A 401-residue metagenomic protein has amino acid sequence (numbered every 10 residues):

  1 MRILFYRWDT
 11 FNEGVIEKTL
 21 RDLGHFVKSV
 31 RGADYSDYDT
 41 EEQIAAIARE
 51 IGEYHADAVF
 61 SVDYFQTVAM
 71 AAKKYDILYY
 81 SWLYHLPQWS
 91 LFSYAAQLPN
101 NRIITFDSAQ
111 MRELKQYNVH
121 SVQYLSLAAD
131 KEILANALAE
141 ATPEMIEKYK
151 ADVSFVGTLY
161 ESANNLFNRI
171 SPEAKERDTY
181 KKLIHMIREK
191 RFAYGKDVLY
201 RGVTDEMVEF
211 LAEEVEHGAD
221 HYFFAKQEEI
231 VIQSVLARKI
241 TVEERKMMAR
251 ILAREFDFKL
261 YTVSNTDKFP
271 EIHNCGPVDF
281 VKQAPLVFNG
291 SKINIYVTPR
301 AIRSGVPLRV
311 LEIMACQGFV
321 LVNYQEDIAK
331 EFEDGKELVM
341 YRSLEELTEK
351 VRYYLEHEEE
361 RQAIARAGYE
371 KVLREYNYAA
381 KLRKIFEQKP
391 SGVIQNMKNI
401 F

Functional and structural regions predicted by a protein language model:
R2-N12, I16, H120-S121, S126-I302 (+1 more regions): Nucleotide-sugar donor-binding catalytic core of glycosyltransferases
I3-F5, R49-Y64: Short N-terminal targeting/anchoring amphipathic segment
I3-R7, F11-G14, K18-L23, K28-Y35 (+7 more regions): Catalytic binding pocket for nucleotide-activated donors in carbohydrate/polymer assembly enzymes
F5-T10, S61-F65, Y84-H85, T105-S108 (+1 more regions): Structural motif
Y35-I51: N-terminal beta-loop-helix "entrance" segment that forms/cooperates in small-molecule cofactor or anionic ligand
I51-D57, T67-Y79: Glycosyltransferases and closely related glycan-assembly transferases that use nucleotide-activated donors
A72-P87, R102-T105, Y124-L127, S154: Active-site proximal beta-strand in glycosyltransferases
